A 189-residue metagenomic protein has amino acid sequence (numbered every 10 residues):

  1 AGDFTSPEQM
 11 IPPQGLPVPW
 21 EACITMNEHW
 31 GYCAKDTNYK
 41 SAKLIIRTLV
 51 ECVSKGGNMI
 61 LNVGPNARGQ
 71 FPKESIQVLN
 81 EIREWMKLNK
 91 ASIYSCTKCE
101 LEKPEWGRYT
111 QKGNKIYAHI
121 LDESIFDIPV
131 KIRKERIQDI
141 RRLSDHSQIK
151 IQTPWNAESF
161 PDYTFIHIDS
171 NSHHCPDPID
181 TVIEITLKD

Functional and structural regions predicted by a protein language model:
A1-D189: Mature catalytic domains of secreted/periplasmic carbohydrate-active enzymes
